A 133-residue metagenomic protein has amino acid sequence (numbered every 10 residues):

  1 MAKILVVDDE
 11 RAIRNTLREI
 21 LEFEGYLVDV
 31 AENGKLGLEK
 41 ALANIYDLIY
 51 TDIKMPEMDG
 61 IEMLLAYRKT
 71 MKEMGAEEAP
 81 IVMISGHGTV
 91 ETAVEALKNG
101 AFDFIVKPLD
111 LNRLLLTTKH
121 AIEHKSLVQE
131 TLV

Functional and structural regions predicted by a protein language model:
D8, D52: Active-site residues of response regulator receiver
R11-D29, L42-A43: Two-component/phosphorelay signaling modules centered on CheY-like receiver
V30-E39, G60: Helix N-cap/capping motif at the beta->alpha junctions
E39, I61-A76, E95: Short amphipathic alpha-helix used as the core "switch/output" element in two-component signaling
N44-Y50, V82: Active-site beta3 strand of CheY-like receiver
M55: Receiver (REC) domain active-site loop signature in two-component systems and cognate sites in sensor histidine kinases
E91, L109-T118: C-terminal output helix
